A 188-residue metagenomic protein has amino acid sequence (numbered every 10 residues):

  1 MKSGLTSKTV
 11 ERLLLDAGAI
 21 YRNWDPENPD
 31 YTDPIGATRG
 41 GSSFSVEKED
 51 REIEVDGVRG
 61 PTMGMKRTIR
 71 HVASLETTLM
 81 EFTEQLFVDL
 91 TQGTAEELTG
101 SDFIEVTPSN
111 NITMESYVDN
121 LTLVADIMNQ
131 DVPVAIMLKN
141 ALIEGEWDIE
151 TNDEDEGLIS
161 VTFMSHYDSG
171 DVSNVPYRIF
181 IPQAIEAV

Functional and structural regions predicted by a protein language model:
M1-F87, A141-L158: Solvent-exposed edge beta-strands and adjacent loop segments that serve as assembly or binding interfaces
L15, W24-E27, S101, S109-N110 (+4 more regions): Intrinsic-disorder/low-complexity regions
R67-I69, L123-M128, S169: Short secondary-structure transition/capping segments
S74-T78, T122-V124, S160-M164: Beta-strand secondary-structure signal
T78-F82, M128, M164-D168: Solvent-exposed residues in well-ordered beta-strands and their adjoining turns, especially edge/terminal strands
Q85-L86, T91-L138: Short helix-loop boundary/capping segments
P133-V188: Mixed-charge, glycine-accented linear interaction segment located at domain edges/termini
